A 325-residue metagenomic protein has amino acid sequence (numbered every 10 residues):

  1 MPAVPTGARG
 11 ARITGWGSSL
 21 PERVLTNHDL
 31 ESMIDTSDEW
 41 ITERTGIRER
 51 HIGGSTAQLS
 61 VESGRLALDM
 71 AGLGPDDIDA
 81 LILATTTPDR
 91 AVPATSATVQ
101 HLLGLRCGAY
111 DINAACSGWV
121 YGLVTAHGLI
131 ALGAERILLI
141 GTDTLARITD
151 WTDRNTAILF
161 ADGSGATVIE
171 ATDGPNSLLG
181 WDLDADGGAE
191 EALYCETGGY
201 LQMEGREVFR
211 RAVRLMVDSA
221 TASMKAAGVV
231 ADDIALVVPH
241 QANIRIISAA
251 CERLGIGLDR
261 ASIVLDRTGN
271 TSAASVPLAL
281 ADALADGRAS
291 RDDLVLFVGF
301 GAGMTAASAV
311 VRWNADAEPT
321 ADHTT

Functional and structural regions predicted by a protein language model:
M1-G53, D153-D218, F300, R312-T325: Condensing-enzyme catalytic core mediating Claisen C-C bond formation in acyl metabolism
G10-I13, A80-I82, R136-L139, L294-G299: Short glycine-aspartate micro-motif
I13-G15, I41, A67, L81 (+7 more regions): Buried hydrophobic positions in well-ordered alpha/beta secondary-structure cores of metabolic enzymes
D29-T36, S55-Q58, T87-A97, I244-R245: A structural motif shared across PLP-dependent enzymes of the aminotransferase-like
I47-R48, D77-I82, V99-N113, A146-T152 (+1 more regions): Glycine/charged-rich beta-loop-alpha catalytic/anionic-binding loops adjacent to active sites
A57, V61-G64, L68, T87-P88 (+4 more regions): Claisen-condensing/thiolase-fold acyl-transfer catalytic domains that form or cleave C-C bonds in fatty acid
S63-D79, D218-A235, A283-R288: Phosphate/pyrophosphate-binding loops at sites that engage ATP/ADP/AMP, CoA/4′-phosphopantetheine, polyphosphate
H127, A131-A161: Flexible, glycine-rich active-site loops centered on histidine and acidic residues that chelate a metal or position
